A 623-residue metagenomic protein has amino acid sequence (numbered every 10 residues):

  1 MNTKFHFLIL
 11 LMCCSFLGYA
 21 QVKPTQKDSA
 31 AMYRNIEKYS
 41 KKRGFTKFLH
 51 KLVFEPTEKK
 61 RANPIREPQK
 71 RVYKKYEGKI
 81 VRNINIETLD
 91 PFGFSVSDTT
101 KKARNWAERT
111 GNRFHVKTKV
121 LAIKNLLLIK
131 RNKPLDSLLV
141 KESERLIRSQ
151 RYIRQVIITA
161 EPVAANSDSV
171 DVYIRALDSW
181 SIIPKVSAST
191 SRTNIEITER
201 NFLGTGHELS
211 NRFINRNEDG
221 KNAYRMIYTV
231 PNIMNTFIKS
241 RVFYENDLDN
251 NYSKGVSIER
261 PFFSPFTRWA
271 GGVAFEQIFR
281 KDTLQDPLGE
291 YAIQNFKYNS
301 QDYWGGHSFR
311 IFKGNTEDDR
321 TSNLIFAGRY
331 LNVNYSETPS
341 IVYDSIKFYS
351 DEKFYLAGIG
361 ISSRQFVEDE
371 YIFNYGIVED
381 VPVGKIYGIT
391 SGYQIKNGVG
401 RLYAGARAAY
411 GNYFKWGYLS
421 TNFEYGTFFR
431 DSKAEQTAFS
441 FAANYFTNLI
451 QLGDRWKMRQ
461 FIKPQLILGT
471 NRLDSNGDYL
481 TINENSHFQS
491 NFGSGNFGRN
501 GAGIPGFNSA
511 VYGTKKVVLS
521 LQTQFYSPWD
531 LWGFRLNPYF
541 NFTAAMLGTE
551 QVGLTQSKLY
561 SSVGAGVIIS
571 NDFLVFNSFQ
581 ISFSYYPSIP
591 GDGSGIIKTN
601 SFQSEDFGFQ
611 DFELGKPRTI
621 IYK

Functional and structural regions predicted by a protein language model:
N2, G18-A434, Y445-K623: Immediate N-terminus of the mature polypeptide
F5-C14: Sec-dependent N-terminal signal peptides
T437-F441: Extended C-terminal regions of large enzymes
